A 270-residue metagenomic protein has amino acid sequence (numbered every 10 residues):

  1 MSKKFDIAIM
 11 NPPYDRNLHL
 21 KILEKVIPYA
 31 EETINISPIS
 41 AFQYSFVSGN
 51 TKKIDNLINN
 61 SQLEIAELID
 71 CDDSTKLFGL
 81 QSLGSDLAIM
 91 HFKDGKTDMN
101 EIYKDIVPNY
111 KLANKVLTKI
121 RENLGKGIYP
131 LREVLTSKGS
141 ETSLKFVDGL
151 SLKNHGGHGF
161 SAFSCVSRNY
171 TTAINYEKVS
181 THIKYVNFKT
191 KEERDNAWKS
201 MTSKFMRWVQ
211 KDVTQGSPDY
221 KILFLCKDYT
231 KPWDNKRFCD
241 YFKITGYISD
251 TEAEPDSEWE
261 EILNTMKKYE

Functional and structural regions predicted by a protein language model:
M1-S137: Signature of N6-adenine DNA methyltransferases within the class I
T118-E270: Polybasic, glycine- and aromatic-enriched phosphate-binding surface used to engage nucleic acids
